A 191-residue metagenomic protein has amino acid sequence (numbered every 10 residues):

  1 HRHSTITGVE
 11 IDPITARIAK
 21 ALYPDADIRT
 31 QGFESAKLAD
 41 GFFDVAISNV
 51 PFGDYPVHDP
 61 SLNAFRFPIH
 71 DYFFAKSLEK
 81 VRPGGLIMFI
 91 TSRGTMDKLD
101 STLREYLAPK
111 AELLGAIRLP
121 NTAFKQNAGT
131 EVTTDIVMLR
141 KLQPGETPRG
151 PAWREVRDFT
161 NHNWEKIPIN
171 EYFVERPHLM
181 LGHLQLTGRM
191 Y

Functional and structural regions predicted by a protein language model:
H1-Y55, G84, S92-G94, V137: Conserved S-adenosyl-L-methionine
R2, G32, Y55, P68 (+4 more regions): Short, solvent-exposed coil/turn linker segments
V9-P13, I18, T30, A64-K125 (+1 more regions): Conserved Class I SAM-dependent methyltransferase catalytic core
E34-L38, T122-Q126, R189-M190: A short acidic, often aromatic-flanked loop/helix-cap motif at beta-alpha or helix-coil junctions that lines enzyme
P51, N121, L142: Flexible loop residues that form catalytic and substrate-binding hotspots at small-molecule/glycan-binding clefts
Y55-D59, L99-D100: Conserved ATPase-coupling elements of RecA-like P-loop NTPase cores
V57, M96, P144-E146: Generic "edge-of-domain/loop-turn" microfeature
Q126-Y191: Flexible, glycine-/basic-rich loop-and-beta segments that form/coincide with the SAM-dependent methyltransferase
